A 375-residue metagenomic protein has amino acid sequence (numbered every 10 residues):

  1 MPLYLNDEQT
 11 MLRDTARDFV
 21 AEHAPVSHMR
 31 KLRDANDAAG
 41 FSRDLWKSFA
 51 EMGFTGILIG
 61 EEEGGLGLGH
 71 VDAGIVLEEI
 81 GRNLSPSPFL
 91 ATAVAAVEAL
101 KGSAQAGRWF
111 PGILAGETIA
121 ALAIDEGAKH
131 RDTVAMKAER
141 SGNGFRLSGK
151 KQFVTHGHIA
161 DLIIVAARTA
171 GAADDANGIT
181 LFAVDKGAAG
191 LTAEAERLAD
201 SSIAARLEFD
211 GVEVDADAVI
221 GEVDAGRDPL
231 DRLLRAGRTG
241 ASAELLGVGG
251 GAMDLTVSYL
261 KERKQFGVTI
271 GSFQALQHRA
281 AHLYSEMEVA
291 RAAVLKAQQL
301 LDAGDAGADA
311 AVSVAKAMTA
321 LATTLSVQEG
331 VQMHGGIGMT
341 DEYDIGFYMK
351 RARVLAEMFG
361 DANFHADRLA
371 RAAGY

Functional and structural regions predicted by a protein language model:
M1-L84, G116, S141-F145, R232-Y375: Alpha-helical interface subdomain recognition
S85-Q105: N-terminal glycine-rich flavin-associated loop
L100-S103, D125, E139, V165-R168 (+3 more regions): Short beta-strand-to-turn element immediately C-terminal to the catalytic PLP-Schiff-base lysine in fold type I
W109-P111, E126, A135-K137, K151-T155 (+3 more regions): A generic local secondary-structure boundary/capping motif
G116-G127: A short, Trp-centered hydrophobic/proline-enriched beta-strand micro-motif
H130-S148: Cytochrome P450 C-terminal beta-domain/meander region
T133-A135, F153-V154, D185-G221: Flexible, small-/acidic-enriched active-site or ligand-binding loops
S148-L191: A short core secondary-structure module
